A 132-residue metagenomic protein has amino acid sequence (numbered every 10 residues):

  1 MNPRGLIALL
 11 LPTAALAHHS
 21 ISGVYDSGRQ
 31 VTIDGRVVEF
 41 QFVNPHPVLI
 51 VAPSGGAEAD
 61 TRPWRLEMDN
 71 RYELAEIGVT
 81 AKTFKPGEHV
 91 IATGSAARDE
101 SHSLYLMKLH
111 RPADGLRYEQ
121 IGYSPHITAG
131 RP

Functional and structural regions predicted by a protein language model:
M1-I7: Bacterial N-terminal signal peptides that target proteins for export
L16-V31: Short boundary/loop segments of OB/S1/cold-shock single-stranded nucleic-acid-binding domains
G35-V37, H89: Conserved hydrophobic positions within beta-strands
V43-G55: Short aromatic-glycine-enriched beta-strand elements
E67-E76: Short, structured beta-strand/loop micro-motifs enriched in basic residues and often containing a Trp
E76-A92: Short nucleic-acid-contacting surface segments enriched for D/E, G, S/T with interspersed K/R
A97-G122: OB-fold/S1-family single-stranded nucleic acid-binding modules
